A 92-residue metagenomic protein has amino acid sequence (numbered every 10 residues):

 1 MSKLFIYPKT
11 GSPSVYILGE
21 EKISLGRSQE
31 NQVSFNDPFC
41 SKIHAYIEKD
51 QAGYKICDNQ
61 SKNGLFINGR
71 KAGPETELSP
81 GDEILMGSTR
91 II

Functional and structural regions predicted by a protein language model:
K3, S14-T89: Forkhead-associated
Y7-G11: Short, solvent-exposed loop/edge segments of extracellular or virion-exposed proteins
